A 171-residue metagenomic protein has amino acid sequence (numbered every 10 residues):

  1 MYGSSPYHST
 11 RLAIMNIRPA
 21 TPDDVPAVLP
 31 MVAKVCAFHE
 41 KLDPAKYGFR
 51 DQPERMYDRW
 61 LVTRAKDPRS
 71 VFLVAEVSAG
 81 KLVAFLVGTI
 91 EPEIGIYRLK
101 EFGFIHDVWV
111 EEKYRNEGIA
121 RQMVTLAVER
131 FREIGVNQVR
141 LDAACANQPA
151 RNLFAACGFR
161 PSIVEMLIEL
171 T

Functional and structural regions predicted by a protein language model:
N16-M31, H39: A short beta-loop-alpha structural element at the N-terminal edge of CoA-dependent acyl/N-acetyltransferase catalytic
C36-W60: Conserved GNAT-fold acetyl-CoA-binding loop/helix
R59-V74, F104: A short helix-loop-beta-strand connector motif used in the catalytic cores of GNAT acetyltransferases and, in some
V74, K81-I90, F104, W109: Conserved beta-strand in the GNAT
P92-I105, R115, P161-S162: A conserved beta-turn-beta hairpin within the catalytic core of GNAT-like acetyltransferases that forms part
D107-V110, N116-E129, N152, A156: Conserved acetyl-CoA-binding loop-helix of GNAT-fold acetyltransferases
R121, E133, C145-I163: Conserved active-site alpha-helix within GNAT-family acetyltransferase domains
F131-D142: Conserved GNAT acetyl-CoA-binding A-motif
